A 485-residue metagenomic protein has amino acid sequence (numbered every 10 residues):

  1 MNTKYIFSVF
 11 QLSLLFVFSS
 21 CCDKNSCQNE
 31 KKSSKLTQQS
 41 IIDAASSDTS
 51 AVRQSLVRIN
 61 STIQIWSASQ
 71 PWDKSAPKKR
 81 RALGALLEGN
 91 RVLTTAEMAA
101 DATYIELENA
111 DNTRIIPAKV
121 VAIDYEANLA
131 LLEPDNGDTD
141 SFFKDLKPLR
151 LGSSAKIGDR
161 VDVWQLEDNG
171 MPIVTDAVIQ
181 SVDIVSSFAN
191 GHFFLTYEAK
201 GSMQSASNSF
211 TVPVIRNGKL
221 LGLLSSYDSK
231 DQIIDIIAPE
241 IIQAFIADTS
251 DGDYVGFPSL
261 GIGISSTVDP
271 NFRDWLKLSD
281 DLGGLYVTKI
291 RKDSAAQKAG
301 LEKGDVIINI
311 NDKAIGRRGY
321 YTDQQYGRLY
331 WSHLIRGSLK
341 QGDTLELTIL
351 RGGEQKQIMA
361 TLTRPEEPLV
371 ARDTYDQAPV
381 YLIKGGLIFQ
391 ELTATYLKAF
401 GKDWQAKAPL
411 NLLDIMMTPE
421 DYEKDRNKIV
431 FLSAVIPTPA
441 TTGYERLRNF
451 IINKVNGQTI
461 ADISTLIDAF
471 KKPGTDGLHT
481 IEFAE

Functional and structural regions predicted by a protein language model:
F18-S20: C-terminal motif of bacterial Sec signal peptides marking the signal peptidase cleavage site
C27-L86, V92-M98, Y104, N128 (+6 more regions): N-terminal activation segment of mature serine protease catalytic domains
L36, S40-T49, L220-S279, Y320 (+6 more regions): C-terminal cap/linker of serine protease catalytic domains
S55-N60, D135-P148, I173-I236, D280-T288 (+1 more regions): Active-site region of chymotrypsin-like
S75, M203-P213, S265-N309, K313-G316 (+1 more regions): PDZ/PDZ-like domain segments forming the peptide/carboxylate-binding groove, activating on the N-terminal beta-strands
E88-I173, M203-Q204, Q357: Conserved active-site neighborhood of the chymotrypsin/trypsin-like protease fold
M98-D101, K298, N309-T348, K454-A484: PDZ domains, with a preference for the canonical peptide-binding region formed by the helix
A122, S141-T196, S205, S226-D235 (+2 more regions): Flexible, gly/ser-rich surface segments that form the specificity/activation loops bordering the active-site cleft
